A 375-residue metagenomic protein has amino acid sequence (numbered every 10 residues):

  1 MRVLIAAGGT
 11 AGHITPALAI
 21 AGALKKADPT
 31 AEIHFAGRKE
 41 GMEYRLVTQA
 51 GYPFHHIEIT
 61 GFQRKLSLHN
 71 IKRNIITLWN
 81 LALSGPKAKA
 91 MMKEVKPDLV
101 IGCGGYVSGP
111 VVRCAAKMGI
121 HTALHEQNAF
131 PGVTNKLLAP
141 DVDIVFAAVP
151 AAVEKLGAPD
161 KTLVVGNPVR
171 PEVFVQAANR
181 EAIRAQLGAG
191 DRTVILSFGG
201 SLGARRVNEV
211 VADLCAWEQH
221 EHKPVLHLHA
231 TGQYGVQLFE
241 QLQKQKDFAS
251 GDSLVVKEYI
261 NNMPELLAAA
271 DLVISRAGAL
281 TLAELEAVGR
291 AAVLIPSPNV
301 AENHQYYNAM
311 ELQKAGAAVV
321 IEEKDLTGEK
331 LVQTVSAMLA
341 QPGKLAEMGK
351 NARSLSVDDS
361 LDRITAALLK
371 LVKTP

Functional and structural regions predicted by a protein language model:
V3-T10, T30-L83, V165, G199 (+2 more regions): Conserved nucleotide-sugar phosphate-binding/catalytic loop shared by glycosyltransferases and other
I5, H34, M42, P53 (+1 more regions): Active-site-proximal region of nucleotide-activated glycan assembly enzymes, centered on histidine/acidic-rich loops
L46, K65, A178-E181, A185 (+4 more regions): Donor-nucleotide binding loops and adjacent catalytic segments primarily of GT-B fold Leloir glycosyltransferases
K87-V100, V107-A123, K136, P140-D141: Glycosyltransferases and closely related glycan-assembly transferases that use nucleotide-activated donors
P97-L99, P264, A268-A283, R290-A291: Acidic donor-binding loop of glycosyltransferase active sites
M118, A268-A270, E286-P296, A315: Conserved donor-binding/catalytic loop of nucleotide-activated donor transferases
K344-D358: A short, well-ordered alpha-helix in the C-terminal region of glycosyltransferases
V357-P375: C-terminal alpha-helical cap of glycosyltransferases
